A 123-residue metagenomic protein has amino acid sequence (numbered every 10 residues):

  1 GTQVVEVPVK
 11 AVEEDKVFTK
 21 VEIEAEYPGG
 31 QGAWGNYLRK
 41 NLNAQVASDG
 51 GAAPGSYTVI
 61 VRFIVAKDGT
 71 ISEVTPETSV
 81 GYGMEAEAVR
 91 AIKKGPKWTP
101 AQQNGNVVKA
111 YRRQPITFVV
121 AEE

Functional and structural regions predicted by a protein language model:
G1-E123: Charge-biased low-complexity segments
